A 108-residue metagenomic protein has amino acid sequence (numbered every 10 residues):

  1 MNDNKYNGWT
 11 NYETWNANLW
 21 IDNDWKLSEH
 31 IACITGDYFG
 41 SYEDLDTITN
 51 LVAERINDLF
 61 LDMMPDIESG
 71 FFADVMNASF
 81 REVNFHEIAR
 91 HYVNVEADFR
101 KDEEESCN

Functional and structural regions predicted by a protein language model:
M1-N108: Acidic interaction surfaces
